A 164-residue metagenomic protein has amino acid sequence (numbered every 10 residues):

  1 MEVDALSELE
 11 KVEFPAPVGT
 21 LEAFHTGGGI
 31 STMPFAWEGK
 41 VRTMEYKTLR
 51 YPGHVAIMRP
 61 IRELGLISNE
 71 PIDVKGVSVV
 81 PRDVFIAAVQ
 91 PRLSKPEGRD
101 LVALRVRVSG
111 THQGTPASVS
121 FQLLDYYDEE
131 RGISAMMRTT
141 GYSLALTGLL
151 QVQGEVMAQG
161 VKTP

Functional and structural regions predicted by a protein language model:
M1-P164: C-terminal catalytic/substrate-binding lobe primarily of soluble NAD(P)-dependent oxidoreductases
